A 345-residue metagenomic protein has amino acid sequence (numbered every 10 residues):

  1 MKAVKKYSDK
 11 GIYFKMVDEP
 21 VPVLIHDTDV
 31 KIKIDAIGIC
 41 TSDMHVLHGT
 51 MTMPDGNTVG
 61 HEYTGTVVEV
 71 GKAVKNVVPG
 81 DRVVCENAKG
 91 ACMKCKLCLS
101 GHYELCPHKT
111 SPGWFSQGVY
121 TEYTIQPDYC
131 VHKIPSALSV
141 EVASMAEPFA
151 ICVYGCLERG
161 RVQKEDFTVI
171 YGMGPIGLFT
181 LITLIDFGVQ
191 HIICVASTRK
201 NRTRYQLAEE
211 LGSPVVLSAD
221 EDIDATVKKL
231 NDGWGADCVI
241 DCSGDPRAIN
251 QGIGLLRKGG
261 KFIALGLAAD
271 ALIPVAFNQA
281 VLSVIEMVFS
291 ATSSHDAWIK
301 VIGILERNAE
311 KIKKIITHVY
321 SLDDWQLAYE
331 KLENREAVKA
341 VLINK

Functional and structural regions predicted by a protein language model:
M1, E221-D222, N250-G254, K258 (+1 more regions): C-terminal hydrophobic helical "lid"/dimerization subdomain of Rossmann-like NAD(P)H-dependent oxidoreductases
V4-L24, T41-E69, V84-A88, Y103-F115: N-terminal glycine-rich cofactor-binding segment
P22-I37, T50-K96, C130-A137: Glycine-rich beta-strand-centered segment in the early N-terminal region that forms part of a ligand/cofactor-binding
A91-Y171, K200: NAD(P)H dinucleotide-binding glycine-rich loop of Rossmann-like/cofactor-binding domains, especially the beta1-alpha1
L138-E221: Mid-domain Rossmann-like dinucleotide-binding core that forms the NAD(H)/NADP(H) cofactor-binding site
V189, T203-Q206, P246-R307, N344-K345: Glycine-rich phosphate-binding loop and adjacent beta-alpha segment of Rossmann(oid) nucleotide-cofactor-binding
I223-G233: Short amphipathic alpha-helix with an adjacent loop that forms part of the alpha/beta core around
